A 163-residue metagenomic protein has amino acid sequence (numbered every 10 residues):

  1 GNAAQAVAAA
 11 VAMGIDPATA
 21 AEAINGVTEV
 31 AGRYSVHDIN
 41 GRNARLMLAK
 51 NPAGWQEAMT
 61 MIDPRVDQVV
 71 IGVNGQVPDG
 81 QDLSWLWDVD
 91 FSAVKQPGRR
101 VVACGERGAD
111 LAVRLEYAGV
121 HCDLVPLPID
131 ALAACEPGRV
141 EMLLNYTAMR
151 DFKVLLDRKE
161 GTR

Functional and structural regions predicted by a protein language model:
Q5: Conserved cofactor-binding/catalytic machinery of classical short-chain dehydrogenase/reductase
A8-P17, E22-R163: ATP-dependent carboxylate-amine ligase
